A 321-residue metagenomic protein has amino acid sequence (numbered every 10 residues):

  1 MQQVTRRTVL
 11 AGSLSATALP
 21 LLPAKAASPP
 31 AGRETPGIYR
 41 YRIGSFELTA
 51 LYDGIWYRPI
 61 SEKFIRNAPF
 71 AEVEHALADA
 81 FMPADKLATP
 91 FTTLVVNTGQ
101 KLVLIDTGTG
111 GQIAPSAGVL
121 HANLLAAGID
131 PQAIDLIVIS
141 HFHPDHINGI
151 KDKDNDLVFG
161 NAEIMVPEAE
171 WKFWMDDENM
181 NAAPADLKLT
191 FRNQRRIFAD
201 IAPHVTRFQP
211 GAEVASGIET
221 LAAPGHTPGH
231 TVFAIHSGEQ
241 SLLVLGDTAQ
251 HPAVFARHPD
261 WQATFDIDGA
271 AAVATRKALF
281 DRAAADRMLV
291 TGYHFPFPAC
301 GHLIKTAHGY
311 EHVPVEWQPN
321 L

Functional and structural regions predicted by a protein language model:
M1-P20: N-terminal secretory signal peptides and thylakoid transit peptides that target proteins across membranes
Q3-T5, A234, G238-L321: Cap/insert and terminal regions of metallo-dependent hydrolase folds
A24-A26: Boundary at the C-terminal end of the N-terminal hydrophobic targeting segment
E34-A127, V232-T248: Conserved beta-strand hairpin/beta-sheet module of binuclear metal-dependent hydrolase folds, prominently
S45, V96, D106, H141 (+5 more regions): Divalent metal-coordination and catalytic microenvironments
D53-G54, T107-G110, F142, A169-E170 (+3 more regions): Active-site metal-binding loops of divalent metal-dependent hydrolases
T92-T93, P115-M165: Active-site metal-binding motif and surrounding structural segment of the metallo-beta-lactamase
G118, L125, I129, A133 (+4 more regions): Metallo-beta-lactamase
